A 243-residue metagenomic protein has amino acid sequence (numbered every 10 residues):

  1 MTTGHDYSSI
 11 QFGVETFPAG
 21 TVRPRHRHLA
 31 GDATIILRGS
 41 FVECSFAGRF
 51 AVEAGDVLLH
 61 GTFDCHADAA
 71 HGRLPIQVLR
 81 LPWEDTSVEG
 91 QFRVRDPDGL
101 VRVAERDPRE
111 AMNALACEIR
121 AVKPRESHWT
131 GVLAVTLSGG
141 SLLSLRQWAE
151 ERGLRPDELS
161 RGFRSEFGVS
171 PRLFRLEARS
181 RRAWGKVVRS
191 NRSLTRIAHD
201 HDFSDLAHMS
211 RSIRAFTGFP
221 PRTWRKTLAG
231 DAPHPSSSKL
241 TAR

Functional and structural regions predicted by a protein language model:
M1-R93: N-terminal regulatory/effector-sensing and dimerization cores that precede helix-turn-helix DNA-binding domains
F17-G20, L115-R120, S160-G168: Short, Lys/Arg-enriched N-terminal segment that forms or immediately precedes the first helix of a structured domain
G55, L159, F163, H208-M209 (+1 more regions): Short hydrophobic/aromatic patch on the recognition helix
V88-C117: Aromatic/histidine-rich interaction motifs
L115-P156, V169, L173-S193: A short, Lys/Arg-enriched amphipathic alpha-helix from helix-turn-helix/homeodomain DNA-binding modules
E150, R161, H199-D200, A215: Alpha-helical residues within the helix-turn-helix
E151-E158, D202-H208: Short, basic interhelical loop/turn and adjoining N-cap of the next helix at nucleic-acid- or acidic-partner-contacting
S165-L206, S210, K226-R243: Terminal helix-turn-helix DNA-binding modules in bacterial transcription factors
